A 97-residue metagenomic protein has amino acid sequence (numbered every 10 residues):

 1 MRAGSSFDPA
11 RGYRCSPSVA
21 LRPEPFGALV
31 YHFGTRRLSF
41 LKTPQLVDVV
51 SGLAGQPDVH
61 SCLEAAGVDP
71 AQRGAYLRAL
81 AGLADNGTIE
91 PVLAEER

Functional and structural regions predicted by a protein language model:
M1-R22: Hydrophobic packing positions characteristic of elongated beta-solenoid/beta-helix-type spike/fiber shafts
R2, G34-R97: Long, charge-rich, low-complexity alpha-helical segments
P23-A28: A short, compositionally biased
